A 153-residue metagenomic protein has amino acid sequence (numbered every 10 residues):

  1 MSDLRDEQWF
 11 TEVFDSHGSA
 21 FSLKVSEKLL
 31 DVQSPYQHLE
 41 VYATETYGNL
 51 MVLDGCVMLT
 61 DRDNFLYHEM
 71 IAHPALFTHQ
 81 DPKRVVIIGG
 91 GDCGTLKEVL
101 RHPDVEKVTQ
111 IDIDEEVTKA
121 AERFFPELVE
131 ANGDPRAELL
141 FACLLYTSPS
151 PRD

Functional and structural regions predicted by a protein language model:
S2-F10, L59-S148: The AdoMet/dcAdoMet-binding core of the Class I SAM-like
S2-T44: N-terminal auxiliary segments of SAM/dcSAM-dependent transferases
V52-L53: A general beta-strand register signal
P149-D153: A short, hydrophobic C-terminal helix/tail in secreted or cell-surface proteins
